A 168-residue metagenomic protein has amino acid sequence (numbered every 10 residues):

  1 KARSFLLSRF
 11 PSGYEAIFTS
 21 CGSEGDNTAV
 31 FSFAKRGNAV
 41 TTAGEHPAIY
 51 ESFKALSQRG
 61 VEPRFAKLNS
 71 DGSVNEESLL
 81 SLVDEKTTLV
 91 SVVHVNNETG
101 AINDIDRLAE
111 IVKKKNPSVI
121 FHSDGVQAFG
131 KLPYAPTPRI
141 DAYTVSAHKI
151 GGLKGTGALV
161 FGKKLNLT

Functional and structural regions predicted by a protein language model:
K1-T168: Pyridoxal 5′-phosphate
